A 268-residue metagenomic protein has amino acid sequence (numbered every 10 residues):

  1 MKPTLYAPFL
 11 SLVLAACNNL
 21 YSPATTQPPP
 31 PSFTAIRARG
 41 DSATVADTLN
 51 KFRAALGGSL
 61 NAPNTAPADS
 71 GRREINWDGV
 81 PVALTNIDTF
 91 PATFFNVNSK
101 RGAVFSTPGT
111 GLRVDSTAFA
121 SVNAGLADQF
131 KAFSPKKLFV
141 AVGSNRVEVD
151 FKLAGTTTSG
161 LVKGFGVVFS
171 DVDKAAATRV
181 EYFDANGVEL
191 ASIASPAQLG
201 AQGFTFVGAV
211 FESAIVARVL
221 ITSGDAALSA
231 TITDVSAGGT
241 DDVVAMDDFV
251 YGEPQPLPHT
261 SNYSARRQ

Functional and structural regions predicted by a protein language model:
K2-F9: Sec-dependent signal peptide recognition, specifically the positively charged N-region followed immediately by
F9-L10, V180: Exposed boundary/loop context
V13-A16: C-terminal motif of bacterial Sec signal peptides marking the signal peptidase cleavage site
N18-Y21: Bacterial signal peptide processing site
T26-R267: Surface-exposed, well-ordered secondary-structure segments
